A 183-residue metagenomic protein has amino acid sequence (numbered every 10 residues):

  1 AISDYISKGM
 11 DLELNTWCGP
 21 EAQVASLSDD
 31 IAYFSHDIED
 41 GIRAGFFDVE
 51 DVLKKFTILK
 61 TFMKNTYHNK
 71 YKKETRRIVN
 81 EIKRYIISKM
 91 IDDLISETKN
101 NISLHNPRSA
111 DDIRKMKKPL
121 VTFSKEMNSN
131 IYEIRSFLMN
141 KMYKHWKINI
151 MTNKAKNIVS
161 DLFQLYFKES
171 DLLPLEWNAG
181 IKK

Functional and structural regions predicted by a protein language model:
A1-K183: Histidine-centered, transition-metal-coordinating active-site segments
